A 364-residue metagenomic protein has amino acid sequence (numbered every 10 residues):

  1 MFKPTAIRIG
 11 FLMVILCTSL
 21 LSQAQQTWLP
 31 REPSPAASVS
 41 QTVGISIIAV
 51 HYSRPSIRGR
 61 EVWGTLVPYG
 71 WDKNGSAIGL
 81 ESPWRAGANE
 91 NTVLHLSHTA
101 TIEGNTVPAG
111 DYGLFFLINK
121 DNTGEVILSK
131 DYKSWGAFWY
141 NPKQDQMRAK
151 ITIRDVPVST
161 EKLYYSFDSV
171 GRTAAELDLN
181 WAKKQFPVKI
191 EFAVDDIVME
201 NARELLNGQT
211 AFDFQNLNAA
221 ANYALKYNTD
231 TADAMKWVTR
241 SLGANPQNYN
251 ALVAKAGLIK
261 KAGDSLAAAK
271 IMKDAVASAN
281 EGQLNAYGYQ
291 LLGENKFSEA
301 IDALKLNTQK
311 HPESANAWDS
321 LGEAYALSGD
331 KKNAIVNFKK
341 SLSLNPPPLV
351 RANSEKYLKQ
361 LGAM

Functional and structural regions predicted by a protein language model:
M1-F11: Bacterial N-terminal signal peptides that target proteins for export
C17-S19: N-terminal signal peptide c-region/cleavage motif recognized by signal peptidases
H51-A109, F116-N216: Extended, well-structured beta-strand/loop surface patches that form recognition or cofactor-anchoring regions within
L206, F212-R240, V253-A317: Alpha-helical adaptor scaffolds
Q247-A251, A279-L284, A315-N316, N345-K356: Boundary/linker segments of alpha-helical solenoid repeat arrays
A262-A269, K296-F297, K332, V336 (+1 more regions): Alpha-helical linker/edge segments of TPR/alpha-solenoid repeat scaffolds and analogous pre-/post-domain helices
I335-M364: Terminal, low-structured helical/coil segments at or just beyond the last alpha-helical repeat
